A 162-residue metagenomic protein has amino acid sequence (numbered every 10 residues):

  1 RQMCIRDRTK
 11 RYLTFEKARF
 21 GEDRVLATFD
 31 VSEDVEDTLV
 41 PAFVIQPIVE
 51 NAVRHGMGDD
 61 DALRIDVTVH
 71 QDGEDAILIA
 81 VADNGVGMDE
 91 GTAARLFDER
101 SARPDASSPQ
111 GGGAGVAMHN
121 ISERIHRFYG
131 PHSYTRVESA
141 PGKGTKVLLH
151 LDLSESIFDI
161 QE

Functional and structural regions predicted by a protein language model:
Q2-E138, K146-H150: Two-component histidine phosphotransfer core
D152-I157: Two-component histidine kinase transmitter core
I160-E162: Intrinsically disordered, low-complexity acidic/proline-/asparagine-rich linker or regulatory tail/stalk regions
